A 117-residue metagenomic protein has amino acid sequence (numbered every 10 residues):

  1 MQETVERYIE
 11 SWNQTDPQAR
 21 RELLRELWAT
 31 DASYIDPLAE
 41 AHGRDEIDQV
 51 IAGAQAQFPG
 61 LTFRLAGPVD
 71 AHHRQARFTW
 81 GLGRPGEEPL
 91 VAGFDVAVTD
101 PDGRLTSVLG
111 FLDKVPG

Functional and structural regions predicted by a protein language model:
M1-D16: Short, aromatic-enriched amphipathic alpha-helices that serve as compact interaction elements
Q2, A19-R74: A solvent-exposed, acidic/Ser-Thr-rich amphipathic alpha-helical stretch
Q49, Q55-G117: A beta-strand edge to alpha-helix "cap/lid" segment located at domain peripheries
